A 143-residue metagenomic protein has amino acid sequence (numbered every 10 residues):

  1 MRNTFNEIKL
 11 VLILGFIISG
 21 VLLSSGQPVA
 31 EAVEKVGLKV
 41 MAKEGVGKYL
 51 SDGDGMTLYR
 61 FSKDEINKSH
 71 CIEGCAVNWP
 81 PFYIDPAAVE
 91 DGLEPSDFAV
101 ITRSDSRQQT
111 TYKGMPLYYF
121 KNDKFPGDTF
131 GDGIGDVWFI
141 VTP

Functional and structural regions predicted by a protein language model:
M1-R2, G47: A subset of signal/propeptide-processing and intrinsically disordered low-complexity segments in secreted/extracellular
R2-L12: Bacterial N-terminal signal peptides that target proteins for export
T4, L22, G26-V29: Short, low-complexity, intrinsically disordered N-terminal modules that encode targeting/processing signals
V11-V21: Bacterial N-terminal signal peptides
G26-P143: Compact beta-sheet-dominated domain cores in extracellular/mature segments
